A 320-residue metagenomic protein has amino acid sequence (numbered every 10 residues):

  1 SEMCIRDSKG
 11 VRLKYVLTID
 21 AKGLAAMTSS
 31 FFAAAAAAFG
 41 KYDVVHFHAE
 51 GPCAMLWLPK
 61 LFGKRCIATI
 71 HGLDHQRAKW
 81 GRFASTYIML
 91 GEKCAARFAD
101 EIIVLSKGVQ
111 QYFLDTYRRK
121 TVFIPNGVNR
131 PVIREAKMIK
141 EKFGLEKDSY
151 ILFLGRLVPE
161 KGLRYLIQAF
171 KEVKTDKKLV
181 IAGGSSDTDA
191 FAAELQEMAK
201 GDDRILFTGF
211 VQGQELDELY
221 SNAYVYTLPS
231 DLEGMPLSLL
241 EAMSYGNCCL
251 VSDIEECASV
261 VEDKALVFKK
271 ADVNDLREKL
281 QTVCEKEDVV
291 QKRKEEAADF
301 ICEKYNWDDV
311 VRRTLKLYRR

Functional and structural regions predicted by a protein language model:
M3-C4: Short, small-residue-biased leader/transition segments that mark boundaries at the very start of proteins
A35-A38, L61, S85-I102: Membrane-proximal helix-turn-helix segments that form the acceptor-binding/catalytic region of lipid-linked
V128, L154, K178-A193, G209-F210: Glycosyltransferase donor-sugar binding loop
S149, F153, V158-E172, A193: A conserved mid-protein helix/loop that constitutes part of the nucleotide-sugar donor-binding site
A192-Q214: Nucleotide-activated donor-binding/catalytic signature segment of Leloir-type glycosyltransferases, i.e., the conserved
D231: Aromatic "clamp/platform" in nucleotide-sugar-dependent glycosyltransferases that forms part of the donor/acceptor
C248-V251: Short hydrophobic beta-strand element within catalytic cores of glycosyltransferases and related nucleotide-activated
L266-N274, T282-D288: Conserved acidic donor-binding segment of nucleotide-sugar-dependent glycosyltransferases
